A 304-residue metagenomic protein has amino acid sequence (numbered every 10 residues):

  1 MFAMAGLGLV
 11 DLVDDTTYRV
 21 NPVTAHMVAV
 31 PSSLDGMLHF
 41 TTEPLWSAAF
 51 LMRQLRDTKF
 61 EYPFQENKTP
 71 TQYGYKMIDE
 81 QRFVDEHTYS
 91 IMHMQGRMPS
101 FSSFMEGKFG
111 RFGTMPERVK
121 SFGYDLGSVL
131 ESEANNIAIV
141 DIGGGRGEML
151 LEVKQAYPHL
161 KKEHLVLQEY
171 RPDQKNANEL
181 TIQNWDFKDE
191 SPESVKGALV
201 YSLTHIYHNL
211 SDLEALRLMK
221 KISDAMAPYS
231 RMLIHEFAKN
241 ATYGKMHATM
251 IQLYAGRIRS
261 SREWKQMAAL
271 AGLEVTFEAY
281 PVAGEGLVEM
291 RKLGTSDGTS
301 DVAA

Functional and structural regions predicted by a protein language model:
M1-F2, K265: Short, hydrophobic-biased segments on the C-terminal half of alpha helices that form "recognition helices"
A5, R259, A283-E285: Eukaryote-biased feature marking scaffold/signaling PDZ-domain proteins and nuclear chromatin regulators
A5-G6, R56, A269: Alpha-helix C-terminal capping/helix-coil junction sites
A5-T17: A short, conserved structural fragment
D14-M37: Short, cationic-aromatic polyanion-contact patches
V30-I234, A238-Y243, V275-T276, Y280-P281: Conserved adenosyl
R231-A271, V275-A279: C-terminal alpha-helical "lid/dimerization" subdomain adjacent to the S-adenosyl-L-methionine
G272-A304: Core SAM-dependent methyltransferase catalytic element
